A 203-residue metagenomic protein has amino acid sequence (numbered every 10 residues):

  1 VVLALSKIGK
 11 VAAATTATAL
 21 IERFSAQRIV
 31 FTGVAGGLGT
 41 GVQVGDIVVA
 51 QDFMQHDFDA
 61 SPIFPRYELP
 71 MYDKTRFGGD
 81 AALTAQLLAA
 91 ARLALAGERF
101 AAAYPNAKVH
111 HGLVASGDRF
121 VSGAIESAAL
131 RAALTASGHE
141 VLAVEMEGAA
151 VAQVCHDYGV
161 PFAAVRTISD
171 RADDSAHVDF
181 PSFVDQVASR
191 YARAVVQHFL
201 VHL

Functional and structural regions predicted by a protein language model:
V1-F24: N-terminal short beta-loop-beta anion/metal-coordinating cradle
V1-L3, S137-A143, S182: Short pre-catalytic strand/loop immediately N-terminal to key active-site residues, enriched for Gly-Thr
V2-K7, H111-A115, V165: Active-site-proximal beta-strand elements of phosphoester/diester hydrolases
S25-V30: Proline-aspartate-enriched helix->loop->beta-strand connector
L38-S137: Mid-sequence, gly/pro-rich, charge-dense loop/helix-turn segments that line enzyme active sites
G117-D173, H177: A C-terminal functional module that forms or caps the active site or interfaces directly with catalytic machinery
A172-L203: His/Asp/Glu-rich mid-to-C-terminal helical/loop segments that flank catalytic regions of hydrolases
